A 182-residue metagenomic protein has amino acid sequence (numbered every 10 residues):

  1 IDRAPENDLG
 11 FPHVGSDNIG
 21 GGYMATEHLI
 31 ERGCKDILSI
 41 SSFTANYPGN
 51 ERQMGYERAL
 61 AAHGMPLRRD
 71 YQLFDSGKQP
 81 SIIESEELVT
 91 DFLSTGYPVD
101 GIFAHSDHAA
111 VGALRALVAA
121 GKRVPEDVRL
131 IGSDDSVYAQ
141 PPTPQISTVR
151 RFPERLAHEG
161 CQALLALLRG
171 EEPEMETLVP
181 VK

Functional and structural regions predicted by a protein language model:
R3-K182: Bacterial carbohydrate/catabolite-sensing allosteric modules
